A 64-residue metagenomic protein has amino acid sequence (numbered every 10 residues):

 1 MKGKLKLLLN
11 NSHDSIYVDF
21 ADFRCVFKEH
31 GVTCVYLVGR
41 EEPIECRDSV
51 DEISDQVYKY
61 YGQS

Functional and structural regions predicted by a protein language model:
M1-I16, D22-S64: Acidic, Ser/Thr- and proline-rich intrinsically disordered linker/docking segments of eukaryotic scaffolds
